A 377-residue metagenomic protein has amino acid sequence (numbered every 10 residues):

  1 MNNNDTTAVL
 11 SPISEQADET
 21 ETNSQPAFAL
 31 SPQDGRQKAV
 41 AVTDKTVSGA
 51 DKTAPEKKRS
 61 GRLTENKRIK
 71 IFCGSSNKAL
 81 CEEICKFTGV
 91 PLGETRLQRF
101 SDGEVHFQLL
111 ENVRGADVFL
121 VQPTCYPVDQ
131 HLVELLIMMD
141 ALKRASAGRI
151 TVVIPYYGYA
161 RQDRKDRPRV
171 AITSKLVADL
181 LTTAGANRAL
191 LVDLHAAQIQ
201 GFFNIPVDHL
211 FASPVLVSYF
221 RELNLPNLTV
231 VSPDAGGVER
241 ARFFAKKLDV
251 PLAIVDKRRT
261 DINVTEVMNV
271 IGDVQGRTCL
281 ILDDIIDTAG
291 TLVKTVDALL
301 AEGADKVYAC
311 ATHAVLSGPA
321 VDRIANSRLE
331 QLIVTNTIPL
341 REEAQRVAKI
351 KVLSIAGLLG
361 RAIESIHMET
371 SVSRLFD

Functional and structural regions predicted by a protein language model:
N2-D377: PRPP-associated nucleotide enzymes
